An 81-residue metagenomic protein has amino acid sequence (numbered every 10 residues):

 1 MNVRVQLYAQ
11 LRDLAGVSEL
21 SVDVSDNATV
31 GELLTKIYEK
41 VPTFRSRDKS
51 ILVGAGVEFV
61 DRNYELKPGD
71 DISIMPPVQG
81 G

Functional and structural regions predicted by a protein language model:
M1-G80: Ubiquitin-like/PB1-type beta-grasp interaction modules and other compact soluble beta-rich domains
